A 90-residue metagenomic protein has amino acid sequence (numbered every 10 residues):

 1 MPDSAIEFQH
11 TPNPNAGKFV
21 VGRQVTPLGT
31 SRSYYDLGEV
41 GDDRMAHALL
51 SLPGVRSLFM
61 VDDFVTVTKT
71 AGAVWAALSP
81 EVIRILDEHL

Functional and structural regions predicted by a protein language model:
P2-K18: Charged, compositionally biased N-terminal leader segments and the immediate start of the first structured element
P14-Y35: N-terminal presequence-like segments and adjacent domain-start helices
V21-R23, V67-A71: Short beta-strand-to-loop capping motifs
L37-L52: Short amphipathic alpha-helix segments
E39, G72-A73: Short, surface-exposed acidic/glycine-rich loop or hinge patches that mediate macromolecular interfaces
L49-F64: Short acidic amphipathic segments
V74-D87: Charge-rich, low-aromatic oligomerization/scaffolding segments with amphipathic character
